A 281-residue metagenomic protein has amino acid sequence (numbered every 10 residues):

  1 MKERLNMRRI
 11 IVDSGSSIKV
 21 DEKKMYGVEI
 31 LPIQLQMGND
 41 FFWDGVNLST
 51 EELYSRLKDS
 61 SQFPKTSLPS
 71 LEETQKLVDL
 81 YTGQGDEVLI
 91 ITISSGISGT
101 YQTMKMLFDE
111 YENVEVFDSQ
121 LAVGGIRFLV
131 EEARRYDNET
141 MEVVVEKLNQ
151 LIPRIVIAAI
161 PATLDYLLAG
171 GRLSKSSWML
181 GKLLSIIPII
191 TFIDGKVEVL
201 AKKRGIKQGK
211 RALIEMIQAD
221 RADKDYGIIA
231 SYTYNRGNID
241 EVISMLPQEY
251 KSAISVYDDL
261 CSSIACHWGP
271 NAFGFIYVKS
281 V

Functional and structural regions predicted by a protein language model:
K2-R4, R9, G15-Q34, T100-E115 (+1 more regions): Mixed-charge interfacial surface used for oligomerization/domain docking and macromolecular partner engagement
R9-S67: N-terminal glycine-rich anion-binding loop in soluble enzyme alpha/beta folds
V12, T92-S94, D118: Short beta-strand segments
F41-M106, E110: Class I S-adenosyl-L-methionine
